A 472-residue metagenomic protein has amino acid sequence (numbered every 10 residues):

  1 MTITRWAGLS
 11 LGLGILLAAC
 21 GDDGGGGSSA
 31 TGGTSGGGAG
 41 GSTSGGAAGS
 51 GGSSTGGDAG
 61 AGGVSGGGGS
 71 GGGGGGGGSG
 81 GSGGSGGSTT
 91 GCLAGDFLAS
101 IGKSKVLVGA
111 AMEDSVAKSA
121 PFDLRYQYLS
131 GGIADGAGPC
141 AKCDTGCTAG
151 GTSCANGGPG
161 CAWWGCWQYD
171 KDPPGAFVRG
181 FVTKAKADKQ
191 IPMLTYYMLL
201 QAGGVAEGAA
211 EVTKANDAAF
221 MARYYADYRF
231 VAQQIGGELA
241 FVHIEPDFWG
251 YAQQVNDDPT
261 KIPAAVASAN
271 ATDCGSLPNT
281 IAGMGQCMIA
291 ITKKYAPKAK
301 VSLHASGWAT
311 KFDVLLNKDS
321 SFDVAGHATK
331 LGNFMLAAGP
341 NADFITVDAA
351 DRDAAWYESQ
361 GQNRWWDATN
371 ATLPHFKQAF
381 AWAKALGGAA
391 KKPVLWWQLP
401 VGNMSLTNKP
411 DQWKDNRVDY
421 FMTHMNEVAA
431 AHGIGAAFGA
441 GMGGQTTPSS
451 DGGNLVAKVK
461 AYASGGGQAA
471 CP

Functional and structural regions predicted by a protein language model:
M1, G12-T90: Ser/Thr-rich, Pro/Gly/Ala-heavy low-complexity intrinsically disordered linkers and tails of secreted extracellular
G91, L98-T148, T152-S153: N-terminal regions that are enriched for targeting/export leaders and immediately downstream pro/stem segments
A99, S104-V108, E113-S115, L124 (+3 more regions): Substrate-binding cleft of secreted/luminal carbohydrate-active enzymes
K103-S104, A120-L124, A187-P192, G236-A240 (+4 more regions): Loop/turn elements at helix/coil->beta-strand transitions in domains of secreted/extracellular proteins
V108-P121, Y224-Y228, S321-M335, N416-N426: Short, acidic/polar
D135-K298: Substrate-binding cleft of extracellular glycoside hydrolase catalytic domains
M198-L200, P246-G250, A305-A309, D351-D353 (+2 more regions): Active-site-proximal loop/turn and secondary-structure-junction residues that shape catalytic pockets, frequently
H243-E245, D273-V324, T346-V347, A389-M404: Aromatic-lined carbohydrate-recognition surfaces of secreted/lumenal glycan-active proteins
